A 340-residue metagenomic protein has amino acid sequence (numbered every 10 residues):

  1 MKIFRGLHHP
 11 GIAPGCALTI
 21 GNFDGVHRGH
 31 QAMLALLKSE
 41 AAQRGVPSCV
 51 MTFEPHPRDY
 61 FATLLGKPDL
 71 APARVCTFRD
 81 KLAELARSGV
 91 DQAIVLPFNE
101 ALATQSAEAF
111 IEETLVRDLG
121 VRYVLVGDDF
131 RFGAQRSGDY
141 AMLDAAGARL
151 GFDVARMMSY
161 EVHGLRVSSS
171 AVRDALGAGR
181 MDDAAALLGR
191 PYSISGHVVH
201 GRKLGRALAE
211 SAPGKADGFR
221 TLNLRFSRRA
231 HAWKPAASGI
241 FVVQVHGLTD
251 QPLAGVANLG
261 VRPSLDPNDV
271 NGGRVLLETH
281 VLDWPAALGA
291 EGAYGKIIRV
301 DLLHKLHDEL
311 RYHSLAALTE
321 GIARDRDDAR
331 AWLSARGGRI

Functional and structural regions predicted by a protein language model:
K2-H8, I94: Short acidic-hydrophobic, aromatic-tinged amphipathic segments that line or gate anion-handling sites
H8-T77: N-terminal catalytic cores of NTP/NDP-binding nucleotidyl/phosphoryl-transfer enzymes
P72-K81, Q105-I111: Glycine-rich, highly charged phosphate/nucleotide-binding loops
L85-A86: ATP-dependent adenylation/nucleotidyltransferase module used to activate substrates
A101-F219, E309-R326, R330-A331, G337: Classical nucleotidyltransferase
R202-I340: Phosphate/ribose-recognition catalytic cores of enzymes acting on nucleotide-derived substrates
